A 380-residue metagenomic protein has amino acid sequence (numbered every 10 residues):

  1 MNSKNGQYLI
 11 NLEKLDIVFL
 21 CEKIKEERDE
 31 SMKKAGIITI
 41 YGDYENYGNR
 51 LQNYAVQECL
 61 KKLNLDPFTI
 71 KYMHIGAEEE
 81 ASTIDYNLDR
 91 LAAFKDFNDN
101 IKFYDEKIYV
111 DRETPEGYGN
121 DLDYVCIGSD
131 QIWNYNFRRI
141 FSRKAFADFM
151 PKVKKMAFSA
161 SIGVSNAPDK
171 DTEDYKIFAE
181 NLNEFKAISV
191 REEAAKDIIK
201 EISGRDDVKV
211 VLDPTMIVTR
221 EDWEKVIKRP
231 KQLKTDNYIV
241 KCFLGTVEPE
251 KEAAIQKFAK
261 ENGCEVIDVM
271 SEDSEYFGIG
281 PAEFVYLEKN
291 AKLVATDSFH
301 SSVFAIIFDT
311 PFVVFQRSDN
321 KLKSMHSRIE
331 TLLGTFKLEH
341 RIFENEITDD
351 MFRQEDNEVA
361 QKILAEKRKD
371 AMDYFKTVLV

Functional and structural regions predicted by a protein language model:
K4-N5, L12, N49: Intrinsic low-complexity/disordered segments
Q7-L9, L15-L20: Short, often N-terminal, low-complexity regions that either remain intrinsically disordered or form a short helix
D16-I17, I24-V380: Active-site anion-handling motifs in enzyme catalytic cores
